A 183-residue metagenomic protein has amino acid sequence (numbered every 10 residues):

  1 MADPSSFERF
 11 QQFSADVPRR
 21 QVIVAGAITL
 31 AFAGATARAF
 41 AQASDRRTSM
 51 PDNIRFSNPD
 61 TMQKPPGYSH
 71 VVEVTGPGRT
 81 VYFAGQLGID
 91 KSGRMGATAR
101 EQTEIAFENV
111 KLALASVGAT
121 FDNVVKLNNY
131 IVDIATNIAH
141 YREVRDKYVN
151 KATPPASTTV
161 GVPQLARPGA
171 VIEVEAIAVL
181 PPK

Functional and structural regions predicted by a protein language model:
M1-V17, I28-A31: N-terminal secretory signal peptides
P18-V24: N-terminal export leaders
A37-N53: C-terminal segment of N-terminal export signals and the immediately downstream linker at the start of the mature
D52-G76: N-terminal glycine-rich phosphate/pyrophosphate-binding loops that anchor nucleotide-derived ligands and cofactors
H70-E101: RNase H-like nuclease fold core
E101-A115: Short, well-ordered amphipathic alpha-helical segments that serve as non-catalytic structural scaffolds within diverse
L114-V124: Phosphate/pyrophosphate-binding loops at sites that engage ATP/ADP/AMP, CoA/4′-phosphopantetheine, polyphosphate
A139-E173: Short, conserved loop-to-beta-strand elements that form functional interface hotspots
